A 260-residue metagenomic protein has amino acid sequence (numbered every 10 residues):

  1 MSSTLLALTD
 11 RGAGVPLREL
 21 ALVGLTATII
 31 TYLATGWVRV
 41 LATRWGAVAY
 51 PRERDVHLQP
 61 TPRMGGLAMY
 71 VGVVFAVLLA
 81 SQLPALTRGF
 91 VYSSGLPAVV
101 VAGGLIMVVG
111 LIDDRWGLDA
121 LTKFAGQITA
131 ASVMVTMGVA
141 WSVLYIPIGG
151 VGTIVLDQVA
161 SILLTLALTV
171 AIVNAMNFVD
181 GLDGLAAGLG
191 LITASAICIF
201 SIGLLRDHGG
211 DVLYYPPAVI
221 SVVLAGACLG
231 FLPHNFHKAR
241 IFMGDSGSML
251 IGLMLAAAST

Functional and structural regions predicted by a protein language model:
S2-T260: "…together with the soluble PPM/PP2C metallo-phosphatase catalytic core" -> "…together with the soluble PPM/PP2C
